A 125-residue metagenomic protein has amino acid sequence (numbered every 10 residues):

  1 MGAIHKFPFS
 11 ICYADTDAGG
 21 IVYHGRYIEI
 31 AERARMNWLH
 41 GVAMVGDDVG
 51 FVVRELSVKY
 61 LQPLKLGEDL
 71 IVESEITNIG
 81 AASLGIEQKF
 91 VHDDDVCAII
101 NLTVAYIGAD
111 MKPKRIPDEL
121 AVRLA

Functional and structural regions predicted by a protein language model:
G2-R54, G108-A125: Hot-dog-fold acyl-thioester-processing enzymes
A3-I4, Y60, L64-L66, T77-A125: HotDog/MaoC-like acyl-thioester-processing domains
E55-K59: Short alpha-helix capping/helix-loop boundary micro-motifs
